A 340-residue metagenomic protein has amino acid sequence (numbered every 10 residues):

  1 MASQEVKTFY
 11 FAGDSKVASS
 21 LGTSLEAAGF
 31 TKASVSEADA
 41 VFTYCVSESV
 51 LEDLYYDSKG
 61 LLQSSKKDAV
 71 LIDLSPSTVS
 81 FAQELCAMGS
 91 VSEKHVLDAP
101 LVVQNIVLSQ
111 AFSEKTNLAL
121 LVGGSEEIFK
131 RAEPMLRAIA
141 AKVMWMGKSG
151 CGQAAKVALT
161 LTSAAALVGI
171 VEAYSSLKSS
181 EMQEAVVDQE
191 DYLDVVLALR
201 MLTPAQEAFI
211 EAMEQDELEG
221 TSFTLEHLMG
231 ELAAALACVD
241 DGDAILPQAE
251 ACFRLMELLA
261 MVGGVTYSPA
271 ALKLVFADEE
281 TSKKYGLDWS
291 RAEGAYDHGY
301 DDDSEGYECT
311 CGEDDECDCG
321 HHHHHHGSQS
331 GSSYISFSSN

Functional and structural regions predicted by a protein language model:
M1-E5, S304, S328-N340: Eukaryotic N-terminal targeting leaders
S3-K7, A12, A18-S19, L54-Y55 (+2 more regions): Rossmann-fold dinucleotide-binding core
E5-A38: NAD(P)-binding Rossmann-fold cofactor-contacting core
K32-S80, S90-K94: Rossmann-like NAD(P)-binding element
G152-F276: Helical "substrate-binding/catalytic lid" subdomain of Rossmann-like NAD(P)-dependent dehydrogenases/reductases
S304-S330: Histidine-centered metal-binding segments
